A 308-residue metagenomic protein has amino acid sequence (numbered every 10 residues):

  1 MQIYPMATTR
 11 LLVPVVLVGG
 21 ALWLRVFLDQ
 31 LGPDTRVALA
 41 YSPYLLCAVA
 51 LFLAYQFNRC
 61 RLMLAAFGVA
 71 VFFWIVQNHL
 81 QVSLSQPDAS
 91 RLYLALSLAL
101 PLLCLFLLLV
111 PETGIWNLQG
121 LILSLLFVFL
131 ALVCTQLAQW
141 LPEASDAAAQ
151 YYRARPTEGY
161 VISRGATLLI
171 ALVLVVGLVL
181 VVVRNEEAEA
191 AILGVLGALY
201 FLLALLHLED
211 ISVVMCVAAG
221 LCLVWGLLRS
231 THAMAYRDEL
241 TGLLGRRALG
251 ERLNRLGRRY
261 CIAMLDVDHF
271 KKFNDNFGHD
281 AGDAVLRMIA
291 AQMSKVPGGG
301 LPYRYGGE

Functional and structural regions predicted by a protein language model:
M1-S230: Regulatory sensory/coupling modules that transmit signals to nucleotide-handling catalytic cores
R229, A233-Y236, G298: Two-component transmitter module helix at the DHp-CA junction of histidine kinases
A233-E251, L265-H279, R287: Conserved nucleotide-binding and Mg2+-coordinating catalytic segments in signaling enzymes
L249-R258, M293-P297: Alpha-helix C-terminal capping segments
R259-D266, P302: Active-site-flanking beta-strand signature of metal-NTP-handling nucleotidyl enzymes and homologous cyclase-like
D268, D283, Y305-E308: Short acidic-rich active-site patches of cyclic nucleotide enzymes
A290-E308: Conserved helix-loop-beta segment at the catalytic/binding core of cyclic-nucleotide signaling proteins
